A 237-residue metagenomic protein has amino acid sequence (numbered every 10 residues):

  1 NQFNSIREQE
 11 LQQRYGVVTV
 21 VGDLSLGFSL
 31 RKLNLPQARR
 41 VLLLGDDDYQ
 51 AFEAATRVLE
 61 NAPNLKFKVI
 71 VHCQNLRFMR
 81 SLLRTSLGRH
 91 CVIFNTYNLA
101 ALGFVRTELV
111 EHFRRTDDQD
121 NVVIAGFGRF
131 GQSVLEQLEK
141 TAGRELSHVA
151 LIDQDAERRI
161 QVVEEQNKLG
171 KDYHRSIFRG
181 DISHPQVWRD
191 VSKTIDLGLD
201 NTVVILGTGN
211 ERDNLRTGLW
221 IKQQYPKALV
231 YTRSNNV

Functional and structural regions predicted by a protein language model:
N1-V237: Cytosolic regulatory regions of ion transport systems
